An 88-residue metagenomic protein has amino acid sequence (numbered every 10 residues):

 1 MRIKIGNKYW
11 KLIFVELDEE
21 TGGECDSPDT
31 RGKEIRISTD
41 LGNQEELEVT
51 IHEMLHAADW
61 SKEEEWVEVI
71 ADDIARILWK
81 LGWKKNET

Functional and structural regions predicted by a protein language model:
M1-Q44, W60-L78: Active-site scaffold of zinc-dependent metalloenzymes
E48-A57: Active-site recognition of the HExxH zinc-binding catalytic motif
T50-I51, D73, L78-W83: Acidic/histidine-enriched, beta-strand-rich ligand/metal-binding domains
K84-T88: Short acidic DE-rich linear segments
